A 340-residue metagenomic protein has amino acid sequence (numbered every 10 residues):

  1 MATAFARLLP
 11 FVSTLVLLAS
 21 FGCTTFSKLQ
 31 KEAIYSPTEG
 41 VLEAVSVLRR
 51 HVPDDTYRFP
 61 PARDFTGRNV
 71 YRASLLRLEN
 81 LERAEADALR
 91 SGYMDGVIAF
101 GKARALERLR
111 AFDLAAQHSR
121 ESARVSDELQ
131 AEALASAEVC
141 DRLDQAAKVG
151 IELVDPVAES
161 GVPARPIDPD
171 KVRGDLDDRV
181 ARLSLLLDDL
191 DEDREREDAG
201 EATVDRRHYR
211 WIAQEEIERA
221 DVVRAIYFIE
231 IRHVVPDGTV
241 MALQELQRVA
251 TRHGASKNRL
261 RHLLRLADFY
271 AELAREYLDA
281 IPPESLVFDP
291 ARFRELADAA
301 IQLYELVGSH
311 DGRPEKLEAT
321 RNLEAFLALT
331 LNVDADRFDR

Functional and structural regions predicted by a protein language model:
M1-V12: Bacterial N-terminal signal peptides that target proteins for export
A2-A4, S20, T38: Intrinsically disordered, low-complexity segments enriched in small/polar residues
P10-S20: Bacterial N-terminal signal peptides
C23-R340: Acidic, polar-rich low-complexity tracts and alpha-helical solenoid repeat scaffolds
